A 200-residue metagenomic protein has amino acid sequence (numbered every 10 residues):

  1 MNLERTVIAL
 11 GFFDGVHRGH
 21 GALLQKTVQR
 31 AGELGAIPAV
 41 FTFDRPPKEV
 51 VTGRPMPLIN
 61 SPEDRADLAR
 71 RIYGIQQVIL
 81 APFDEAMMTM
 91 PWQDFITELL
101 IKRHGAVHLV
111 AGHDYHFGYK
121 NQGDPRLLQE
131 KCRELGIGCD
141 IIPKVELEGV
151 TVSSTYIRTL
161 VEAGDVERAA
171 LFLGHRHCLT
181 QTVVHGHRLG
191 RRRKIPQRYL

Functional and structural regions predicted by a protein language model:
M1, F43, L80-F83, I142-K144 (+1 more regions): Conserved beta-strand termini and adjacent loop/short-helix elements that scaffold enzyme active sites in alpha/beta
N2-S61: N-terminal catalytic cores of NTP/NDP-binding nucleotidyl/phosphoryl-transfer enzymes
R5, Q76, V107: Conserved acidic residues
H20, T52-R54, M90-P91, Y119-Q122: Short, solvent-exposed loop/turn segments at secondary-structure boundaries
G35-A39, Q77, G138: Residues at the starts of beta-strands that form the adenosine-phosphate
P57-A66, T89-I96: Glycine-rich, highly charged phosphate/nucleotide-binding loops
P62-L80: A glycine-rich helix N-cap at a beta->alpha junction
A86, Q93-T97, I101-L200: Active-site cores that bind ATP or allylic diphosphates and position pyrophosphate for catalysis
